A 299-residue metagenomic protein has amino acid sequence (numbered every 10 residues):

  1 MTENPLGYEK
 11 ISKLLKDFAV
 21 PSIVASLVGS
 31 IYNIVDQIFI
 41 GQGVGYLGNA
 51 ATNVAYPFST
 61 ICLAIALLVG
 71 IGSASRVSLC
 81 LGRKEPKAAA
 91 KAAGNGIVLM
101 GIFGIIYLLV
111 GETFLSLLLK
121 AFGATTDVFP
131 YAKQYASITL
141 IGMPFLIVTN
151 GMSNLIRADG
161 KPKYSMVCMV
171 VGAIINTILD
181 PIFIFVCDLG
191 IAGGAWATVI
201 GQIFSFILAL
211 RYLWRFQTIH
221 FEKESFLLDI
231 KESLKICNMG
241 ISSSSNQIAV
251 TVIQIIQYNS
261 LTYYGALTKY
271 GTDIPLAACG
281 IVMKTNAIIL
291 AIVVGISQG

Functional and structural regions predicted by a protein language model:
M1-S22, V77-G142, V186-I241: Short alpha-helical transmembrane segments in multi-pass integral membrane proteins
K13-A74, I241-Y263: Signature of the first transmembrane helix
V24, D36-I40, T52, V77 (+14 more regions): Hydrophobic/aromatic residues within transmembrane alpha-helices of membrane transport systems, especially the TMDs
I31-A50, L119-T126, I182-L189, I248-I281 (+1 more regions): Helix-terminus/linker motif at the lipid-water interface of multi-pass membrane proteins
N49-L109, L146-S165, Y258, A278-G299: Small-residue-rich hydrophobic transmembrane alpha-helices
Y56-S59, F103, V171-N176, A197-S205 (+1 more regions): Transmembrane alpha-helical core residues of multi-pass small-molecule transporters, especially secondary transporters
I61-A64, N176-P181, F206-L210, I288-A291: Hydrophobic transmembrane alpha-helices of multi-pass small-molecule transporters
G70, T139-R157, S165-A173, G194-I207 (+1 more regions): Short runs within selected transmembrane alpha-helices of multi-pass transporters and secretion channels
